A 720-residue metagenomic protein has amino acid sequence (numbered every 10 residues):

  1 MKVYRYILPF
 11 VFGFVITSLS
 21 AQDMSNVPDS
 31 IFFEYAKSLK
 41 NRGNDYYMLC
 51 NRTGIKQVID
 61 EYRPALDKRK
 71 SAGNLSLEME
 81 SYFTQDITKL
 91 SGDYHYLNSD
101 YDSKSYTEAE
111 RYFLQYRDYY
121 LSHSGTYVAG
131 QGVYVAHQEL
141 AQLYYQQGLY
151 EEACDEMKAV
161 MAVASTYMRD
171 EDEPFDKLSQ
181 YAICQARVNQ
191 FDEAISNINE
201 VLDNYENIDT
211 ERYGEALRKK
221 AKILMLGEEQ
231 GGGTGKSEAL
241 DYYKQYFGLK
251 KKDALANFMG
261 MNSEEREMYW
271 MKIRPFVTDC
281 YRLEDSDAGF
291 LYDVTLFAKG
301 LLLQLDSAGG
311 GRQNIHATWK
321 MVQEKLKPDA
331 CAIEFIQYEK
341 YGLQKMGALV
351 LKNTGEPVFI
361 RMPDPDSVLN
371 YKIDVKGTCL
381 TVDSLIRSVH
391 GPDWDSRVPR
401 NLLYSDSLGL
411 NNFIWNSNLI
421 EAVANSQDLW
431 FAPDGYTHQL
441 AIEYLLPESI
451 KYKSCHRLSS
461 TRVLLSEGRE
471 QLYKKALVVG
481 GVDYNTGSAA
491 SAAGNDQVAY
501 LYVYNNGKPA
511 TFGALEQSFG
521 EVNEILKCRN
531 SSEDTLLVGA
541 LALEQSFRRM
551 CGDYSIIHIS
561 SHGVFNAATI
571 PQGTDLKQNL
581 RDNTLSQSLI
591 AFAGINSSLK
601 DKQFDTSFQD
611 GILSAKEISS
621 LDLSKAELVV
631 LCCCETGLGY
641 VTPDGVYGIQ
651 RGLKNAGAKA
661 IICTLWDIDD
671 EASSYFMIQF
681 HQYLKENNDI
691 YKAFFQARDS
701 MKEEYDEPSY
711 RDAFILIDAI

Functional and structural regions predicted by a protein language model:
M24-D29, A65-T84, Y101-D102, Y116-G130 (+3 more regions): Flexible helix-coil transition and linker loops at the boundaries of alpha-helical arrays
P28, Y35, L77-T84, S91 (+7 more regions): Residues that mark the junctions of alpha-helical repeat units in TPR/alpha-solenoid scaffolds
F33, K40, T88-K89, Q131 (+4 more regions): TPR/TPR-like alpha-solenoid signature
C50-T53, S99, K104, G148 (+3 more regions): Residue-level detector of the short coil/turn that links helix A to helix B within each tetratricopeptide repeat
I55-V58, D102, A109, A153 (+2 more regions): Single-residue signature of alpha-solenoid repeat helices
L114, H123, Q142, Y150-E151 (+4 more regions): Alpha-helical solenoid repeat scaffolds used for protein-protein interaction
G311-I720: Catalytic cores of enzymes
